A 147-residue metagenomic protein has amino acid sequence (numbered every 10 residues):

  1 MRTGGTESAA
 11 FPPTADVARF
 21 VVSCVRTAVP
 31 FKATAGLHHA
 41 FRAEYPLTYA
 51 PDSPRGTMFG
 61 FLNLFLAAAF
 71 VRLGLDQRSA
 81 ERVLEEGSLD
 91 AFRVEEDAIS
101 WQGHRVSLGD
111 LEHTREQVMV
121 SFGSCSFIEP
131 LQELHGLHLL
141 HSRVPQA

Functional and structural regions predicted by a protein language model:
M1-A147: Expand to "…catalyze enediolate/carbanion chemistry for C-C bond making/breaking, isomerization, decarboxylation
